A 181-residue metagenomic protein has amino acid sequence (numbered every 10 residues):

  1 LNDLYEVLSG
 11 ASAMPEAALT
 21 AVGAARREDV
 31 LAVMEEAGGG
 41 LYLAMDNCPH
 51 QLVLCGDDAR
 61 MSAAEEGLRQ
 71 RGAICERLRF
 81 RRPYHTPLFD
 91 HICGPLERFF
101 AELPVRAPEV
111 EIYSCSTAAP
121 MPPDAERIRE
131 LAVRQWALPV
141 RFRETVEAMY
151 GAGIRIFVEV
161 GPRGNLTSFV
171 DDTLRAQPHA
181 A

Functional and structural regions predicted by a protein language model:
L1-V160, G164-L166: Acyltransferase
L166-A181: Short acidic, glycine/proline-enriched helix-loop-strand junctions
